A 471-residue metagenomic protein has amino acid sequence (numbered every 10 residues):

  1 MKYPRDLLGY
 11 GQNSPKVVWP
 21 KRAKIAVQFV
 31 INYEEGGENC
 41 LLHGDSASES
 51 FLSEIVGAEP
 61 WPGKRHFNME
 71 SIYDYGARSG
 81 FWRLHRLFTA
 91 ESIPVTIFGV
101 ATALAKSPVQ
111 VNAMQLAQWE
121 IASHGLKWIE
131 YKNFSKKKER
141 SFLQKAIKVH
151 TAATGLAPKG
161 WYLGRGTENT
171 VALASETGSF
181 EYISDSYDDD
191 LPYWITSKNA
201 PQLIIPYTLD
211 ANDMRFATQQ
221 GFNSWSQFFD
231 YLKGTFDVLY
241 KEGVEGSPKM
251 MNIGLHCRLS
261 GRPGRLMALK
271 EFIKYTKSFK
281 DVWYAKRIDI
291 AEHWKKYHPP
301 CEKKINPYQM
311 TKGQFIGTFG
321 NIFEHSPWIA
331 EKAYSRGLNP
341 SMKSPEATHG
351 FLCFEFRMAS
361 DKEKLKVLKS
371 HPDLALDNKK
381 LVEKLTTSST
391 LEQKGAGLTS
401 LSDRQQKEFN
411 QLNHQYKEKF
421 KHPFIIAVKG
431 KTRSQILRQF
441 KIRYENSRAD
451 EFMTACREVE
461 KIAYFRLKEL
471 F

Functional and structural regions predicted by a protein language model:
K2-L203, F229-I253, L259-E302: Catalytic alpha-helical scaffold of carbohydrate-active enzymes acting on polysaccharides/glycoconjugates
R83, S141, K145, Y231-V238 (+9 more regions): A non-catalytic, amphipathic alpha-helix used as a structural packing/dimerization or gating element in enzyme scaffolds
S197-F216: A structural motif
D210-N212, A217-F228: C-terminal amphipathic alpha-helical segment
K303-N321: Charged, compositionally biased N-terminal leader segments and the immediate start of the first structured element
Q309, E331-L412, I462-F471: Aromatic-anchored, charged helix-turn/loop surface patch used as a conserved interaction hotspot
S326-P327, F424: Residue-level signal for inorganic ion chemistry
Q405-F471: C-terminal non-catalytic interaction appendages of large macromolecular assemblies
